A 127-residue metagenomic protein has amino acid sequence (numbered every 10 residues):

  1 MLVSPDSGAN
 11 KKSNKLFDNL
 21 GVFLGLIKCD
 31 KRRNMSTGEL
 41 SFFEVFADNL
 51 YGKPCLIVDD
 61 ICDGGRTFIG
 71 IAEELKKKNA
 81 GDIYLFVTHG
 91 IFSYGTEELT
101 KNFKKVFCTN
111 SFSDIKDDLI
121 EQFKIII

Functional and structural regions predicted by a protein language model:
M1-I127: PRPP-associated nucleotide enzymes
